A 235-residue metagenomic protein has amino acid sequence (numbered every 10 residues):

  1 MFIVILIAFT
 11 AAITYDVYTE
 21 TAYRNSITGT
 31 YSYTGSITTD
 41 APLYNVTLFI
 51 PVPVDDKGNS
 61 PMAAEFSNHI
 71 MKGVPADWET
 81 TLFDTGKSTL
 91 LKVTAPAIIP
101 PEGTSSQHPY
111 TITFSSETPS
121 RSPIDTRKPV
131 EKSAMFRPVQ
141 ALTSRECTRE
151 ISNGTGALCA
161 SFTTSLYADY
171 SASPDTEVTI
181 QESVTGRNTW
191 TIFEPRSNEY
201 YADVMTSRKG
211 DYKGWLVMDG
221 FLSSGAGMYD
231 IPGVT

Functional and structural regions predicted by a protein language model:
I5-N153: Beta-strand-rich, non-transmembrane domain signature
P100-T235: Acidic low-complexity segments
